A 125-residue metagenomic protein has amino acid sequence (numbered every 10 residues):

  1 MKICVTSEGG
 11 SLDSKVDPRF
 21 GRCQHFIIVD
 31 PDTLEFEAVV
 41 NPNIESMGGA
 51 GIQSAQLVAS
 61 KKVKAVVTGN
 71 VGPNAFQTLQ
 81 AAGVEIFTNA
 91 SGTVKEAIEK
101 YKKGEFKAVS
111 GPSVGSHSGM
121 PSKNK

Functional and structural regions predicted by a protein language model:
M1-G49, Q53, S60-K61, Q80-A82 (+1 more regions): Non-catalytic interface/targeting segments
G69: Conserved residues at the C-terminal ends of beta-strands
